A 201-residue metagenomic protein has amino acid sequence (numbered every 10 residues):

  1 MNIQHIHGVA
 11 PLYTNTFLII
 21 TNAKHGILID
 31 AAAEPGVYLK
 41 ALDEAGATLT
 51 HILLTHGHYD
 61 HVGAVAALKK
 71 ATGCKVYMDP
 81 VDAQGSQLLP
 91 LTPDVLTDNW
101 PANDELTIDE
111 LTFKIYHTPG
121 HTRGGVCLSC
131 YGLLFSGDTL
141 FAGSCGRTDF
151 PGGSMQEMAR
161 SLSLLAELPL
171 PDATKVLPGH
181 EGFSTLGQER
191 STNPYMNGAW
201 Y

Functional and structural regions predicted by a protein language model:
M1-A45, C127-G137: Conserved beta-strand hairpin/beta-sheet module of binuclear metal-dependent hydrolase folds, prominently
H7-V9, T97, H117-P119: Short Gly/Pro-enriched turn/cap motifs at secondary-structure boundaries
P11, A33-L111, P194-Y195: Active-site HxH/HxHxD metal-binding segment of metal-dependent hydrolases
L18, D104-S129: Core dinuclear metal-dependent hydrolase active-site scaffold
L91, H117, T122-Y201: Metallo-beta-lactamase
